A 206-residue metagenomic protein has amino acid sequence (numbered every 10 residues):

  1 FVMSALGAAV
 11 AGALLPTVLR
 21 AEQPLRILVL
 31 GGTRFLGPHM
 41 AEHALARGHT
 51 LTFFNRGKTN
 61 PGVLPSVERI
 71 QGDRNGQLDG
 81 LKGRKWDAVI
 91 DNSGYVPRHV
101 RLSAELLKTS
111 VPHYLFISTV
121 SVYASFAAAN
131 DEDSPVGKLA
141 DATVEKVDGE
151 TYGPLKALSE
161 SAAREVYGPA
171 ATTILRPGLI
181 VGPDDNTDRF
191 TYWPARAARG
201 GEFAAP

Functional and structural regions predicted by a protein language model:
F1-A21: N-terminal export signals
L30-R47: N-terminal Rossmann NAD(P)H-binding glycine-rich loop of SDR-like oxidoreductase domains
F54-K58: N-terminal Rossmann-fold cofactor-binding loop
Q71-W86: Conserved Rossmann-fold cofactor-binding substructure of NAD(P)-dependent oxidoreductases
R84-A140, A157-E165: NAD(P)-cofactor binding segment of oxidoreductase domains
T143-T173, R189: Active-site Tyr-X1-5-Lys
V144, A195-P206: A conserved pocket-lining segment of Rossmann-fold NAD(P)-dependent short-chain dehydrogenase/reductase
T173-P194: Flexible, glycine-rich beta-alpha linker
